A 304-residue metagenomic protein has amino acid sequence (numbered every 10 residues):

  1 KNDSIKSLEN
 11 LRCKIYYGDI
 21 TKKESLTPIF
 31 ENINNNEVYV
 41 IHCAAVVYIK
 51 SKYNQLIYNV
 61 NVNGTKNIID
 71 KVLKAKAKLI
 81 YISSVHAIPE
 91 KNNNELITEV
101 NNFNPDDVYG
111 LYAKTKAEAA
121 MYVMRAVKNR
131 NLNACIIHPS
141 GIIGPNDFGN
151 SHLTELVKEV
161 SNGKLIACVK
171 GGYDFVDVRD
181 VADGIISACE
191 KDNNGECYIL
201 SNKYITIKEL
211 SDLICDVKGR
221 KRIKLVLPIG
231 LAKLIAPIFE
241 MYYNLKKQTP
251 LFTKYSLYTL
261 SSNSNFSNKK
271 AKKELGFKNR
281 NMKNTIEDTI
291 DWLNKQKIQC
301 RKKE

Functional and structural regions predicted by a protein language model:
D3-S4, E9, C13-N63, K71: NAD(P)H-binding glycine-rich loop region in Rossmannoid oxidoreductase-like domains and their noncatalytic homologs
N63-Y112: Conserved Rossmann-fold NAD(P)-dependent oxidoreductase catalytic core, especially the SDR/UDP-sugar
A87-P89, L111, L132-L153: Flexible, glycine-rich beta-alpha linker
N104-D107, E155-V176, D180: A conserved pocket-lining segment of Rossmann-fold NAD(P)-dependent short-chain dehydrogenase/reductase
D107-I137: Active-site Tyr-X1-5-Lys
N150-H152, V169-E190, E196: Substrate-positioning beta->alpha
G184-L251, N268, K273, K283 (+1 more regions): Mid/C-terminal beta-alpha module of Rossmann-like enzyme folds, strongest in SDR-family dehydrogenases/epimerases
